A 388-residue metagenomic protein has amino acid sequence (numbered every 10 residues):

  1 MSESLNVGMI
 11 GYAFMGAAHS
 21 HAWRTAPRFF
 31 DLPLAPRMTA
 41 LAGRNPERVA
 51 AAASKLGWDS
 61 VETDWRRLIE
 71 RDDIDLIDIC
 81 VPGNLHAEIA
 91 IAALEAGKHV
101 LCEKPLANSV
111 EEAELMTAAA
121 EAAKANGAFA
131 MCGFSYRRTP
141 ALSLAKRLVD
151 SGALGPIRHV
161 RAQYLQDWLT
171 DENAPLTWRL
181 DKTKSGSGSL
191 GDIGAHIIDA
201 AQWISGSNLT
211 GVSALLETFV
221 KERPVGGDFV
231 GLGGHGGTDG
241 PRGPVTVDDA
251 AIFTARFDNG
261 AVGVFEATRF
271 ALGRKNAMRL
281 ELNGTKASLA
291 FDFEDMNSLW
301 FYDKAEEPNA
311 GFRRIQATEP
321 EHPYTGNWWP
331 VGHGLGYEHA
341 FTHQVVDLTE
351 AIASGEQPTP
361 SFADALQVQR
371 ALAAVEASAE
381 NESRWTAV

Functional and structural regions predicted by a protein language model:
M1-L56: N-terminal Rossmann-like dinucleotide-binding module
G16, E62, C102, N108 (+3 more regions): Hydrophobic residues in well-ordered beta-strands that form the structural core
D31, V61-D72: Short acidic low-complexity segments
P36-A40, D75-I77, G188: Short active-site oxyanion
L76, P82-R137, G152: Beta-strand-loop-alpha-helix segment that lines the small-molecule cofactor/substrate pocket of alpha/beta enzymes
N126-A128, Y136-V245, L299, E382: Predominantly a Rossmann-like dinucleotide-binding segment in NAD(P)-dependent oxidoreductases
A195, E266-K275: Glycine-rich phosphate/pyrophosphate-binding beta-alpha loops
K221-D248, I252, R256-N259, K286-T359 (+1 more regions): C-terminal glycine/acidic-rich active-site capping loop/insertion
